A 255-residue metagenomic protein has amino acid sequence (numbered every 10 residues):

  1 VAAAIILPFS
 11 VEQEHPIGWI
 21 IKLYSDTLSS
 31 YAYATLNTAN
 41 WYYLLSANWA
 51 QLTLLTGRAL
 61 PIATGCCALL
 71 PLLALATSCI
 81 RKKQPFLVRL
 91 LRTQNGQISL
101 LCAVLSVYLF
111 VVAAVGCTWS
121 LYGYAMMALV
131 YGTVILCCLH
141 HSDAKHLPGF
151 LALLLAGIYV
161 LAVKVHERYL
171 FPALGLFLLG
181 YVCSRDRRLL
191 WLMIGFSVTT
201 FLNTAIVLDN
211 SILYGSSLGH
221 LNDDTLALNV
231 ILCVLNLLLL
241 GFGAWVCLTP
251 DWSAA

Functional and structural regions predicted by a protein language model:
V1-K22, Y31-Y33, Y42, A47-A255: Multi-pass membrane glycosyltransferase architecture that uses lipid-linked
